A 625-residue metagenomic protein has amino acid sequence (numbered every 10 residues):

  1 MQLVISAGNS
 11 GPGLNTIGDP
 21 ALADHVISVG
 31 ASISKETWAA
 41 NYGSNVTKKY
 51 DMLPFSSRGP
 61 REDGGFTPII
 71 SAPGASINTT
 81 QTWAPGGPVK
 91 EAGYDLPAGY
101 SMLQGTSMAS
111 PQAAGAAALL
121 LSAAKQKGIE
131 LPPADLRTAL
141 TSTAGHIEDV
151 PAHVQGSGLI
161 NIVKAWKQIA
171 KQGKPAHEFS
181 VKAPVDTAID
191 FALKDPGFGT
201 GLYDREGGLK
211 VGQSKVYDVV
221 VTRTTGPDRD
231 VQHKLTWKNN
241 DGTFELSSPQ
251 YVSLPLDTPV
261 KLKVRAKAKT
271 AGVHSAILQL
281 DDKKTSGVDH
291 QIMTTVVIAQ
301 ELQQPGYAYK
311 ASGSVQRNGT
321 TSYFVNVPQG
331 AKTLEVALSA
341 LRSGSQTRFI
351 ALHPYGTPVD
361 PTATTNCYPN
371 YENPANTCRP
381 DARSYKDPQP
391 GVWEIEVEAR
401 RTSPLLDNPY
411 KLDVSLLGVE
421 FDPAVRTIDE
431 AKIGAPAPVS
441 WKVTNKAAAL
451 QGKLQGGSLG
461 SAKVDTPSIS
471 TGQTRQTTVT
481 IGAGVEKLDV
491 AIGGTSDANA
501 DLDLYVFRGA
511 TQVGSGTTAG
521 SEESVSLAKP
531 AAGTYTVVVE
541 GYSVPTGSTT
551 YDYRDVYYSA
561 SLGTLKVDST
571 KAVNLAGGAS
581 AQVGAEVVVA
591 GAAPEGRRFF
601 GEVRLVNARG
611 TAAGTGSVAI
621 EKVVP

Functional and structural regions predicted by a protein language model:
M1-L3, L14-A31, K35, G43-A72 (+1 more regions): Mature extracellular/periplasmic domains of secretome proteins
G8, I162-R265, H290-S343, G418-A498 (+2 more regions): Secreted peptidase-domain scaffold signal
T16-D19, H25, G74-H153, T258 (+4 more regions): Hydrolase catalytic cores
A84, K238-T243, K283-T285, L341-S343 (+6 more regions): Change "in extracellular beta-sheet-rich domains … of secreted and cell-surface proteins" to "in beta-sheet-rich domains
K234-T236, Q279, A337, R348-L352 (+4 more regions): Beta-strand signatures of extracellular beta-sandwich domains
Y251-T270, L352-K411, Y505-Y553: Noncatalytic accessory or regulatory domains flanking protease catalytic cores in secreted, cell-surface, and selected
T270-Q304, L416-E420, A593-K622: Terminal connector regions
L280, L338, V397-A399, V539-G541 (+1 more regions): Conserved structural position at the C-terminal beta-strand of extracellular beta-sandwich adhesion modules
